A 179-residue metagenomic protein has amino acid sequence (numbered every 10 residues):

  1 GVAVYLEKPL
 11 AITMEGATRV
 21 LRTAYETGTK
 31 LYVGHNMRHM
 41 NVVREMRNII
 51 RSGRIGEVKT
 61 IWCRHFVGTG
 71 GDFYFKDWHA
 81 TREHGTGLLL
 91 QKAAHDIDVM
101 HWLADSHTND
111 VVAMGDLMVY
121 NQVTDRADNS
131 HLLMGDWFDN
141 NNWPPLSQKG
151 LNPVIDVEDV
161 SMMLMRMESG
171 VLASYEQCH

Functional and structural regions predicted by a protein language model:
G1-R38, G53: Beta-strand-loop-alpha-helix segment that lines the small-molecule cofactor/substrate pocket of alpha/beta enzymes
V2, T29-K30, E57-K59, S169-V171: Short, well-ordered coil/turn segments that N-cap beta-strands
Y5, K30-Y32, W62, V112 (+1 more regions): Structural detector of well-ordered beta-strand residues that form the stable sheet scaffold of enzyme domains
M37-P153: Predominantly a Rossmann-like dinucleotide-binding segment in NAD(P)-dependent oxidoreductases
A94, L172-H179: Glycine-rich phosphate/pyrophosphate-binding beta-alpha loops
D105-H107, E168-A173: Secondary-structure transition into beta-strands, especially the periplasmic turns and strand N-termini that construct
D116, E168, Q177-H179: Histidine- and/or cysteine-centered catalytic micro-motif in compact active-site loops
E158, M163-G170: Active-site beta-strand termini and strand-to-loop segments that position acidic
